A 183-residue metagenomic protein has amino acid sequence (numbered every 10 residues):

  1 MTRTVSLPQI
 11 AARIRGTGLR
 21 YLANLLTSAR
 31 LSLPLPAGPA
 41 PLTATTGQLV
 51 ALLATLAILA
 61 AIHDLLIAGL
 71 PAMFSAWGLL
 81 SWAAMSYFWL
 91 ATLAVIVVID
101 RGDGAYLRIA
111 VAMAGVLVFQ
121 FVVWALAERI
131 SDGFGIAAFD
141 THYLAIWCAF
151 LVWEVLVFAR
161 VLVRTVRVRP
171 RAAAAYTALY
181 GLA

Functional and structural regions predicted by a protein language model:
T2, D64-A68, R129-F134: Short hydrophobic/aromatic-rich motifs at helix boundaries and adjacent loops
R3, L7, I14, A174-A178: Transmembrane alpha-helical segments and their membrane-interface loop/helix boundaries that make up the transmembrane
V5, W82-A83, G135: N-proximal short alpha-helices
I10-M113, L117: Selected alpha-helical membrane-embedding segments in polytopic membrane proteins
A94-L182: Hydrophobic alpha-helical transmembrane segments and adjacent short intramembrane/lumenal linkers of inner/organellar
